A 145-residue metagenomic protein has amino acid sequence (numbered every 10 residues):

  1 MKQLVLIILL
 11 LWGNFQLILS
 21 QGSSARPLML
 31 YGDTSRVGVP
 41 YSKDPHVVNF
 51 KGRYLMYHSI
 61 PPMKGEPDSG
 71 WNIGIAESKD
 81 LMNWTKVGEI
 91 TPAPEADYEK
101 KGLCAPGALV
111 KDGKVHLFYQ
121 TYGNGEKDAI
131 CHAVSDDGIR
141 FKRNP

Functional and structural regions predicted by a protein language model:
M1-G22: Bacterial Sec-dependent N-terminal signal peptides
L19-P145: Carbohydrate-active catalytic/glycan-binding domains of CAZyme proteins, especially the secreted or lumenal ectodomains
